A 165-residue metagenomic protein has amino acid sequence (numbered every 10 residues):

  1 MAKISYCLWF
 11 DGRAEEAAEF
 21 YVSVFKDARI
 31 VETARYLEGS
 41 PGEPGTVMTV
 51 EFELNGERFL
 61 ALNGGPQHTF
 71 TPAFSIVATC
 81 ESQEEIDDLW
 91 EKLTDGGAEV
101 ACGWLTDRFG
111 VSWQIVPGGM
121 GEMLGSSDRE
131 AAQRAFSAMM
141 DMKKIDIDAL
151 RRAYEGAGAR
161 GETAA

Functional and structural regions predicted by a protein language model:
M1-K3, V47: A general secondary-structure signal for short beta-strands and their flanking turns/coil in non-transmembrane regions
A2, V31, E53, L60-G64 (+2 more regions): Vicinal oxygen chelate
Y6-W9, S75-E81: Short, well-ordered beta-strand elements within core beta-sheets of diverse protein domains
L8-G56: Core segments of cupin and vicinal oxygen chelate
E15-A17, A61, F70: Intrinsically disordered, low-complexity acidic/polar segments
P41-G42, Q67-T69: Short glycine/serine/proline-enriched coil/turn segments at secondary-structure junctions
V47, T71-A73: Short, solvent-exposed loop/turn segments at the edges of secondary structure
